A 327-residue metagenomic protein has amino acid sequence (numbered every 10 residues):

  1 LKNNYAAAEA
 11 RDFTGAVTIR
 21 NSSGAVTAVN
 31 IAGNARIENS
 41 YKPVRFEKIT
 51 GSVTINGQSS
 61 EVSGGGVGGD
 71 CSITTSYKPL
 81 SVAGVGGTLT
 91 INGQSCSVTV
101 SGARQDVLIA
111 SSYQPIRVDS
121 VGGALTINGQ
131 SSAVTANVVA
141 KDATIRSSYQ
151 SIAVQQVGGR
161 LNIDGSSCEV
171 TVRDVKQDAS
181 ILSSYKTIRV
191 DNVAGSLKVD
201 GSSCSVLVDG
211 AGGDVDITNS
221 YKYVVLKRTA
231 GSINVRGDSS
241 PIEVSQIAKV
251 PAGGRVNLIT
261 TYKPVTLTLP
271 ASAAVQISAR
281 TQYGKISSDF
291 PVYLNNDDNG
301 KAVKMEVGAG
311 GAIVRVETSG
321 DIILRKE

Functional and structural regions predicted by a protein language model:
L1-E327: Intrinsically disordered, low-complexity terminal regions
